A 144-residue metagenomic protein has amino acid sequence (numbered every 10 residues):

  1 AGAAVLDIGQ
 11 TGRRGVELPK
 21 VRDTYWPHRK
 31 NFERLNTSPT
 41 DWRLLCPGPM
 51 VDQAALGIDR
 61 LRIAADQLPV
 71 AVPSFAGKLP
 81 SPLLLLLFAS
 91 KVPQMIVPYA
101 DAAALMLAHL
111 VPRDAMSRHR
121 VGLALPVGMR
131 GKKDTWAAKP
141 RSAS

Functional and structural regions predicted by a protein language model:
G2-S142: Oxidoreductase cofactor-interface core, primarily capturing Rossmann-like NAD(P)-dependent enzymes
